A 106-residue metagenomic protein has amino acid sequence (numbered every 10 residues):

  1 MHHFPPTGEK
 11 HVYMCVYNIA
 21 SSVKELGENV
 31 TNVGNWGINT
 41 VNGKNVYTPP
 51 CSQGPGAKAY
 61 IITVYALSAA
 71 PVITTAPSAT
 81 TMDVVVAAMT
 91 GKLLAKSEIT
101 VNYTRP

Functional and structural regions predicted by a protein language model:
M1-P106: N-terminus-centered regions that define maturation/targeting leaders and the start of the first functional domain
